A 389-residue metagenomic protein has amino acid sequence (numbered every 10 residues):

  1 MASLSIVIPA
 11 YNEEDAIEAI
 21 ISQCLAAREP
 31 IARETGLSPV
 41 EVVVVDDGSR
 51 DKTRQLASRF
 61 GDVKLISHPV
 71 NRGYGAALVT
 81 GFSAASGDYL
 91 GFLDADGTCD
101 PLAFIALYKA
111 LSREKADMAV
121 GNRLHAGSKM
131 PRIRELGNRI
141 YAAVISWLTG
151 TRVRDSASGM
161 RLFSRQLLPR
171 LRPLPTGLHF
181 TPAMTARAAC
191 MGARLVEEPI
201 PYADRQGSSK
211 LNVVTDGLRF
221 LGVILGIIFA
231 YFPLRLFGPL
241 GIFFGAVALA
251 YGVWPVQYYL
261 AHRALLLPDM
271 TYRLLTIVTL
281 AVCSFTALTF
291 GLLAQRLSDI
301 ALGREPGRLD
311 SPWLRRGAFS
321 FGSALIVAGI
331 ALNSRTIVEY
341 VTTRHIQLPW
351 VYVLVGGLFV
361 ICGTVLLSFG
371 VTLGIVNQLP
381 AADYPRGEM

Functional and structural regions predicted by a protein language model:
M1-A26, L37: N-proximal low-complexity "stem/linker" segments adjacent to membrane-targeting elements
S3-S5, E41, A183: Cell-envelope/extracellular polymer assembly enzymes that use nucleotide-activated donors
I6, A10, V45-D47, H68: Conserved sequence signature across two-component system core domains
E13-A16, S49, D100: Donor nucleotide-sugar binding loop of glycosyltransferases
I21, R33-G48, I66: Short beta-strand/loop segment that forms part of the nucleotide-sugar
V43-R54, G97: A conserved acidic beta->alpha catalytic loop
K64-A84, Y89-F92, P101-L178, P182 (+1 more regions): Acceptor/aglycone-binding surface of glycosyltransferases and processive sugar-polymer synthases
H179-M389: Hydrophobic helical membrane-anchoring modules
